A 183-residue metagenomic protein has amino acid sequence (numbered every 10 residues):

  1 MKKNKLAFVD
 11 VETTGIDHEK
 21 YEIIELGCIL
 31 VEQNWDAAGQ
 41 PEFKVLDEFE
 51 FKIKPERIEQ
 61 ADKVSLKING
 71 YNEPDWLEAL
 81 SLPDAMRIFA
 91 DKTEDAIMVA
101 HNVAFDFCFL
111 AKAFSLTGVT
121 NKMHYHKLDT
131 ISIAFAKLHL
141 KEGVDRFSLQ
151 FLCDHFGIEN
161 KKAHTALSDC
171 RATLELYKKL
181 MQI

Functional and structural regions predicted by a protein language model:
K2-F109, H124, Q150-I158, H164: Conserved non-catalytic scaffold segment of RNase H-like nuclease domains
V11-T14, T130, T173: Ser/Thr-centric signal marking residues that sit in or immediately flank functional binding/regulatory motifs
I16-H18, F135, E175: Conserved protein kinase catalytic core
F114-Y125: A short alpha->loop->secondary-structure connector
L128-G143: Short alpha-helix plus adjacent loop in nuclease-associated cores
E142-L152: A structural motif
D154-H155, K161, L167, R171-I183: Acidic two-metal-ion nuclease catalytic site recognized across multiple nuclease folds, prominently DnaQ/RNase D-T
